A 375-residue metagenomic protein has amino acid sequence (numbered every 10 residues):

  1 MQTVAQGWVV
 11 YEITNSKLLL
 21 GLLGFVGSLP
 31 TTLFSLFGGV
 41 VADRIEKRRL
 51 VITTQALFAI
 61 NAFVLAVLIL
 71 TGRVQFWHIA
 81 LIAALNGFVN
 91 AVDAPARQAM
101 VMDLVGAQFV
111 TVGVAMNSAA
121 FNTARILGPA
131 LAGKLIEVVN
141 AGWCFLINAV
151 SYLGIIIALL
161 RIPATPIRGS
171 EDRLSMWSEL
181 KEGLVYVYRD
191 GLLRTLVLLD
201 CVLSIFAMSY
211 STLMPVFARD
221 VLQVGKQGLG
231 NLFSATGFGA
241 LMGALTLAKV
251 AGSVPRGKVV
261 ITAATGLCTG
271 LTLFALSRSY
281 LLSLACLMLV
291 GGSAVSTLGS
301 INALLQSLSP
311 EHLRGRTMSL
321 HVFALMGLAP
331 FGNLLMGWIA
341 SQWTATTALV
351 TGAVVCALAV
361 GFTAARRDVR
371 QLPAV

Functional and structural regions predicted by a protein language model:
M1-P30, V185, R189-A235: Helix-loop boundary and gating motifs at the non-cytosolic
G7-I13, A66-T71, L127-I147, D220-V221 (+1 more regions): Transmembrane alpha-helix termini and helix-breaking/packing motifs in multi-pass membrane transporters
T14, E46, L68-I69, R73 (+1 more regions): Helix-breaking motifs and short loop linkers at transmembrane-helix boundaries and internal kinks in secondary membrane
L23, L33-F37, R44, L50 (+7 more regions): C-terminal transmembrane bundle of multi-pass solute transporters/carriers
V74-I82, L196, L281-L287: Short hydrophobic/alpha-helical segments at membrane-entry points of transmembrane helices in Major Facilitator
I82-T123, P129: Cytoplasmic helix-loop-helix junction between adjacent transmembrane helices in 12-TM secondary transporters
A99, D103, A141, F145-S175 (+1 more regions): Helix-loop junctions on the cytosolic side of multi-pass membrane transporters, especially the intracellular loop
A164-L198: Juxtamembrane intracellular "pre-TM" segments in multi-pass secondary transporters
